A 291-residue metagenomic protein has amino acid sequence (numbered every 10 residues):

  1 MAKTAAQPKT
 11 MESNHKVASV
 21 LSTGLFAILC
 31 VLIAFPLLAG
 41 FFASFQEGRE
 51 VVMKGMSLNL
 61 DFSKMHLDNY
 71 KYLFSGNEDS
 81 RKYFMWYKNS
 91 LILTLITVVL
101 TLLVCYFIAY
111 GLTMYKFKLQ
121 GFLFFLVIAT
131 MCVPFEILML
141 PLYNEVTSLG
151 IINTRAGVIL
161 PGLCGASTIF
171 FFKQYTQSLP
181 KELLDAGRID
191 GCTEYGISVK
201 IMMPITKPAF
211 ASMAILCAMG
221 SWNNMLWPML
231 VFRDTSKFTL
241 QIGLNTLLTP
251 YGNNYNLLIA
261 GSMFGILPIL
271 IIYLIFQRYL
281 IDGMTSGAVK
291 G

Functional and structural regions predicted by a protein language model:
M1-P8: ABC-family P-loop ATPase nucleotide-binding domain
P8-G291: A structural signal for multi-pass alpha-helical bundles of membrane permease subunits that mediate small-molecule
